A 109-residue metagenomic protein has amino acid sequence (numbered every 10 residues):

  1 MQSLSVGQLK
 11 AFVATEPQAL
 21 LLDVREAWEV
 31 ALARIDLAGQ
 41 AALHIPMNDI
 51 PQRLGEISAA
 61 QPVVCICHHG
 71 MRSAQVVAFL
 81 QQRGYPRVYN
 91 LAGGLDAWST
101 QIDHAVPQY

Functional and structural regions predicted by a protein language model:
M1-L20, A27-P62, M71-Y109: Rhodanese-like catalytic fold shared by cysteine-dependent sulfurtransferases and DSP/PTP-type phosphatases
C65-C67: Short, surface-exposed ligand- or partner-binding patches at beta-edge/loop junctions that are enriched in aromatics
